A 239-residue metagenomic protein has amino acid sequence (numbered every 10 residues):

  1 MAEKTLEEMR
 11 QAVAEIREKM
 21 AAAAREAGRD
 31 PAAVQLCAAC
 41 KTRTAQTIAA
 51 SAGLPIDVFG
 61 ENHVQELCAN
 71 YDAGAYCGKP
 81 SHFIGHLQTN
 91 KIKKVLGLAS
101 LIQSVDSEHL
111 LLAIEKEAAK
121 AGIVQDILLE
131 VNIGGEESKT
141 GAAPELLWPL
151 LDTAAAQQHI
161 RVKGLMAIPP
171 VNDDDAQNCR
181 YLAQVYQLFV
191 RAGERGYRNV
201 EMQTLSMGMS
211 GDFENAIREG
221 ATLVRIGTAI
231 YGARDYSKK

Functional and structural regions predicted by a protein language model:
M1-Q187, R191-G211, E219, Y231: Conserved alpha/beta-domain cores
E214-R218, I226, I230-S237: Expand to "…catalyze enediolate/carbanion chemistry for C-C bond making/breaking, isomerization, decarboxylation
